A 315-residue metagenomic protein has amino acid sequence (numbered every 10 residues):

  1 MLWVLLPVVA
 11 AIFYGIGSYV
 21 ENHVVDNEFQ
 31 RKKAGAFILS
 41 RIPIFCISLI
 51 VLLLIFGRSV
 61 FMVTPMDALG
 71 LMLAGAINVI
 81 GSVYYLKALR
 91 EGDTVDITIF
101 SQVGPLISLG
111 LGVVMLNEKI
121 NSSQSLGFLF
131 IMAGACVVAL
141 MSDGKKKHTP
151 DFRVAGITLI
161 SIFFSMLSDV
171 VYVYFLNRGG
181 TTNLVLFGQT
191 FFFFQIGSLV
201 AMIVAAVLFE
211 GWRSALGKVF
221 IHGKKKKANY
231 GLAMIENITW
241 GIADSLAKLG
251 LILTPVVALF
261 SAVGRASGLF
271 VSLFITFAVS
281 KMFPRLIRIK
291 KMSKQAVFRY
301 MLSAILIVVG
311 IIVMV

Functional and structural regions predicted by a protein language model:
M1-V315: Polytopic alpha-helical membrane proteins, predominantly small-molecule transporters/carriers
